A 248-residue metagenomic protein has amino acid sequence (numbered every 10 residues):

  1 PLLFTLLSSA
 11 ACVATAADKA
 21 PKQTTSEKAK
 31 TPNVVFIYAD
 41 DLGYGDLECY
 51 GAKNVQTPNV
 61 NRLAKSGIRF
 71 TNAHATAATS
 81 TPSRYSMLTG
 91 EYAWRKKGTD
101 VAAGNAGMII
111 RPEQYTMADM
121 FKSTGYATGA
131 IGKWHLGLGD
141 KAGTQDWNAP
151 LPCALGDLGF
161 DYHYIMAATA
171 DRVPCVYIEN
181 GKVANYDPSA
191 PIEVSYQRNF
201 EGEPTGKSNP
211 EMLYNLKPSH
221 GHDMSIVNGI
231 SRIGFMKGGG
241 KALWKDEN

Functional and structural regions predicted by a protein language model:
L2-S8, C12-N248: Formylglycine-dependent sulfatase
